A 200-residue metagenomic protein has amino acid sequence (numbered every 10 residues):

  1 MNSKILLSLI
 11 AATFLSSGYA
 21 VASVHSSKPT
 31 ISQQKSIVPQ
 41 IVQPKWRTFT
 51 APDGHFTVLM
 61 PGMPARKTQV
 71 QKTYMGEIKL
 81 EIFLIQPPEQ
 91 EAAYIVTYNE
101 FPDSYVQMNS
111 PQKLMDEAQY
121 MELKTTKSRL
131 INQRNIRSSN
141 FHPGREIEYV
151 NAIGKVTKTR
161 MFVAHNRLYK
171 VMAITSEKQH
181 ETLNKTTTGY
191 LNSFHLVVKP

Functional and structural regions predicted by a protein language model:
M1-L9: Bacterial N-terminal signal peptides that target proteins for export
S8-S17: Bacterial N-terminal signal peptides
Y19-V21: Sec/Tat signal peptide C-region and signal peptidase I cleavage site
S26-T50: N-terminal low-complexity, Pro/Thr/Ser-rich intrinsically disordered segments that act as propeptides or flexible
W46-T57, E181: Short aromatic-glycine motifs in intrinsically disordered, low-complexity regions
L59-L84, D116-A164: Signature of long, low-cysteine stretches enriched in small and polar/charged residues
P64, P111-T126, R167-P200: Surface-exposed amphipathic alpha-helical segments
I82-K113: A short acidic-to-branched-hydrophobic micro-motif
